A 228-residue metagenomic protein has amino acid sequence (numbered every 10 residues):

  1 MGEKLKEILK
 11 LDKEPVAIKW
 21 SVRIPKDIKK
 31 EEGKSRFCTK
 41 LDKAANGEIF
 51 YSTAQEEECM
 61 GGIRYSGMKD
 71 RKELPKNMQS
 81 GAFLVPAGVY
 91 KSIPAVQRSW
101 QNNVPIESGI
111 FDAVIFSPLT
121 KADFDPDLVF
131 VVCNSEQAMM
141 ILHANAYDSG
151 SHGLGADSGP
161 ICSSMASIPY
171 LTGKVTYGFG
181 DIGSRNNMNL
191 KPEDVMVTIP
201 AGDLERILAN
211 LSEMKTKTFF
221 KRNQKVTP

Functional and structural regions predicted by a protein language model:
G2-P228: Acidic, serine/proline-rich low-complexity intrinsically disordered regions
